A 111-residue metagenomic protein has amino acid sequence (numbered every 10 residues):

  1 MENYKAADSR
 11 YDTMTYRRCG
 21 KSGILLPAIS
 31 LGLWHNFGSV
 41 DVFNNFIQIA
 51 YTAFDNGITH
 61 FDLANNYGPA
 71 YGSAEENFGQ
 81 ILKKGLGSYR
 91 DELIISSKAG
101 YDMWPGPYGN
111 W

Functional and structural regions predicted by a protein language model:
M1-S97, Y101-M103: N-terminal binding-site loop/beta-alpha segment at the start of enzyme catalytic domains that lines or forms
M103-W111: Surface-exposed, active-site-proximal loop segments in enzymatic domains
